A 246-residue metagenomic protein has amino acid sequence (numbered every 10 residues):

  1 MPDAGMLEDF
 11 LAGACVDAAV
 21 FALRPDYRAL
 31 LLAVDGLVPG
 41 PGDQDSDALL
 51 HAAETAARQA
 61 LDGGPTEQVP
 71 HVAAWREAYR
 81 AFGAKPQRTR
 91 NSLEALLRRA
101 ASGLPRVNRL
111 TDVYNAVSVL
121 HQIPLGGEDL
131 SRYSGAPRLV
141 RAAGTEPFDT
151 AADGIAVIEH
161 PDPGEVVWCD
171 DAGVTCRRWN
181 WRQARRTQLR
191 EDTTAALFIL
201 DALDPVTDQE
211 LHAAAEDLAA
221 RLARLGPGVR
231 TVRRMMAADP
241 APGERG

Functional and structural regions predicted by a protein language model:
P2-G246: Charge-biased, low-complexity intrinsically disordered regions
